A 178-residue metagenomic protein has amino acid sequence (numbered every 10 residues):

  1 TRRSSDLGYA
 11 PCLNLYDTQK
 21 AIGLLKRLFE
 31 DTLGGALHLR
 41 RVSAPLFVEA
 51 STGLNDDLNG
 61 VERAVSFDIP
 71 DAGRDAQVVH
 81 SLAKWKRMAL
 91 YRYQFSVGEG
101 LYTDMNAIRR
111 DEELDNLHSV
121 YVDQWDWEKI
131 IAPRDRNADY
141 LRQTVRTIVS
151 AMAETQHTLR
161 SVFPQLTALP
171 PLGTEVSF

Functional and structural regions predicted by a protein language model:
T1-S4: Short, small-residue-biased leader/transition segments that mark boundaries at the very start of proteins
P11-L90: N-terminal "assembly arms/tails" that initiate or stabilize quaternary assembly in self-assembling proteins
L13-D17, D126-N137: A generic structural motif
V48-A50, L82, N106-R109, I131-P133: Short, flexible loop/turn elements at secondary-structure junctions
E62-A64, G73-D75, L101-T103, V122-D126: Broad gene-expression machinery/nucleic-acid interaction feature
A83-D123: Conserved alpha/beta core surface patches that mediate binding of polyanionic ligands
A138-H157: Long, well-ordered alpha-helical scaffolding segments within enzyme catalytic domains, especially pronounced
A153-F178: Alpha-helical scaffold segments that mediate packing/assembly in large oligomeric complexes
